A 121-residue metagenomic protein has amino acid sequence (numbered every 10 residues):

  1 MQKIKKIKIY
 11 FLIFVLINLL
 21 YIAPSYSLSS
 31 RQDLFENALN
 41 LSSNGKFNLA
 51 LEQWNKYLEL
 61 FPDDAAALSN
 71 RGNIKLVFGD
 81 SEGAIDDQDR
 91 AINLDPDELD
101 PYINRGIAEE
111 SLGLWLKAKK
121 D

Functional and structural regions predicted by a protein language model:
R31, A65-A66, L99-D100: Helix-start (N-cap) detector for alpha-helical repeat units in TPR-like alpha-solenoids, especially tetratricopeptide
S43-N44, V77-F78, S111: Register position in tetratricopeptide repeats
